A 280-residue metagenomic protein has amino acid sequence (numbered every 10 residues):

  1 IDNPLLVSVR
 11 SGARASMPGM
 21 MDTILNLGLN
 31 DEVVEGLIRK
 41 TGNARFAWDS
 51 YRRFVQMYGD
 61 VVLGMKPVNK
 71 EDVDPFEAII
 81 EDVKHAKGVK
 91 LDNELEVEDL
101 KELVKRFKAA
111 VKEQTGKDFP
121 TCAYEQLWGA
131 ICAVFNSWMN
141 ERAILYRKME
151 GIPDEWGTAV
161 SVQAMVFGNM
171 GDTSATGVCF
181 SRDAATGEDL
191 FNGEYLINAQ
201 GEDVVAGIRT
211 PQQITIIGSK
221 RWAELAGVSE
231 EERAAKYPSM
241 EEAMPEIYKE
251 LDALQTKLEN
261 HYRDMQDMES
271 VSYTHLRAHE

Functional and structural regions predicted by a protein language model:
I1-R277: Nucleotide/phosphate-binding sheet-loop regions of phosphoryl- and nucleotidyl-transfer enzymes
